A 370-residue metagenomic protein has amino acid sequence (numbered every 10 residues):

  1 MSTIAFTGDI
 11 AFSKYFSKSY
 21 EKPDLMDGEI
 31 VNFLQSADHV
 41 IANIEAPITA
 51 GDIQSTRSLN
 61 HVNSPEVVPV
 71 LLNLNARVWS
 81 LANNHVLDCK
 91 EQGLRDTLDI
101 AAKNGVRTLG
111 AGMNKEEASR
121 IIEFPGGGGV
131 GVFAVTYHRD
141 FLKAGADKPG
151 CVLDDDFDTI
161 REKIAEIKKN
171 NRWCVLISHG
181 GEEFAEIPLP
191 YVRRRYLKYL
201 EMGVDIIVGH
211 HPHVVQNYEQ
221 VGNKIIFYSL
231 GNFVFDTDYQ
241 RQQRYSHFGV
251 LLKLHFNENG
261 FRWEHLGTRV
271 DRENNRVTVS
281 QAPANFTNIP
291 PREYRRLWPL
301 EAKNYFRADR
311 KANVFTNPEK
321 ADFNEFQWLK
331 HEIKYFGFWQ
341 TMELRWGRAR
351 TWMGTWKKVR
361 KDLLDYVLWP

Functional and structural regions predicted by a protein language model:
M1-A82, D88-K90: N-terminal catalytic scaffold of extracellular/periplasmic and nuclease hydrolases that process anionic headgroups
F6-G8, H39-E45, L74-N84, R107-G112 (+3 more regions): Active-site neighborhood of phospho(di)ester-bond hydrolases with catalytic His/Asp-centered motifs
S13-Y15, I48-G51, N84-L98, N114-R120 (+4 more regions): Active-site environment of divalent metal-dependent phosphoester hydrolases
Y15-G28, Q54, H61-V62, E123-C174 (+2 more regions): Binuclear metal-dependent hydrolase catalytic cores centered on His/Asp/Glu-rich metal-binding motifs
A37-T49, I164-I187: Short acidic, glycine-rich surface-loop motifs adjacent to enzyme active sites
G51-L72, W173-G203: Active-site-proximal segments of metal-dependent phosphoesterases and phosphodiesterases across multiple
N75-V78, P190-V250: Conserved beta-sheet core of the metallophosphoesterase superfamily
Q243-Y245, G249-P370: A short C-terminal boundary segment appended to hydrolase-like catalytic domains
